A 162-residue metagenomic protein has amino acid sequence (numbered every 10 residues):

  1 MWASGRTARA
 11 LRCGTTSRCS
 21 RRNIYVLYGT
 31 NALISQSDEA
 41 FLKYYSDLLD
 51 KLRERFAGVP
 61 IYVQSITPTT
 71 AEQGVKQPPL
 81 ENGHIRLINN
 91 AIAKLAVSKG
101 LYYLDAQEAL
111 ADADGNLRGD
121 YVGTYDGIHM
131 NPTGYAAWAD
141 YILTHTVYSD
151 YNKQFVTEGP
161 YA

Functional and structural regions predicted by a protein language model:
M1-D47: Conserved SGNH/GDSL esterase-like catalytic core that processes O-acyl groups on lipids and polysaccharides
C13-T16, L52, R118: Short, flexible, glycine/charge-rich loop motifs used to bind or transfer phosphoryl groups or to couple energy/partner
N23-Y28, A32, P60-S65, Y102-D105 (+1 more regions): Structural recognition of the beta-strand scaffold that forms the well-ordered cores of secreted hydrolase catalytic
L27, L52-R55, G83, L95: Short hydrophobic alpha-helical module
Y45-D50, N89: Generic structural signal for well-ordered alpha-helices, preferentially at hydrophobic/aromatic core positions
L49-G58, Y62-P68: Internal catalytic-core helix/loop-beta-alpha segment that presents or stabilizes conserved functional determinants
P68-A162: Catalytic His-Asp segment of secreted/periplasmic serine-dependent ester chemistry enzymes
